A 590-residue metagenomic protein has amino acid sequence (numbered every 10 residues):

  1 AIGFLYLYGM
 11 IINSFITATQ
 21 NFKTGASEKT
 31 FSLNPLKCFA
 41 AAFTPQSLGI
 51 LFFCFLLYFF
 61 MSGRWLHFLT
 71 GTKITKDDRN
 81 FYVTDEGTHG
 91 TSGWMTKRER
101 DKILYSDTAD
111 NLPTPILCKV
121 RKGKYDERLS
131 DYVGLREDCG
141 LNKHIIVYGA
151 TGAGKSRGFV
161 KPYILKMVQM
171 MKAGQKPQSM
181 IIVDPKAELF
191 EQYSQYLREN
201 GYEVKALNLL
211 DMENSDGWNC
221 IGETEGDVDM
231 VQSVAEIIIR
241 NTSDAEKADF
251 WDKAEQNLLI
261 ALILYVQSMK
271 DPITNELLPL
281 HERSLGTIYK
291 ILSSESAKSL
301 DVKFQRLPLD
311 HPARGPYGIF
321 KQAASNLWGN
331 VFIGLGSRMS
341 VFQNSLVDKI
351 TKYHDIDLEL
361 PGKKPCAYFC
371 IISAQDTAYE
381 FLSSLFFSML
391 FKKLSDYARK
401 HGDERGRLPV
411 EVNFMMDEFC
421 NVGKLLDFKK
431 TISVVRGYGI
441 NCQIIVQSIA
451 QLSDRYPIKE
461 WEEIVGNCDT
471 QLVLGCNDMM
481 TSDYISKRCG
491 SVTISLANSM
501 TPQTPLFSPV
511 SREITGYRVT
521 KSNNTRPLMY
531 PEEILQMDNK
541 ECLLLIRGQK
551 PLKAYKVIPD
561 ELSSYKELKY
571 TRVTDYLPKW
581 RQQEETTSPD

Functional and structural regions predicted by a protein language model:
A1-A153, R157-G158, P162-L165, M170-K176 (+3 more regions): Basic- and hydrophobic-enriched, low-structure N-terminal and domain-boundary segments that flank ATP-binding catalytic
C38-A41, H67, V83, T96 (+5 more regions): Intrinsic disorder/low-complexity segments enriched in polar/charged and small flexible residues
D126-L129, R136-I440, R455-Y456, N524 (+2 more regions): P-loop NTPase motor domains
I432-V434, Y438-L543: Conserved ATP-driven motor cores of ASCE-family P-loop NTPases powering translocation/secretion/packaging/pilus
